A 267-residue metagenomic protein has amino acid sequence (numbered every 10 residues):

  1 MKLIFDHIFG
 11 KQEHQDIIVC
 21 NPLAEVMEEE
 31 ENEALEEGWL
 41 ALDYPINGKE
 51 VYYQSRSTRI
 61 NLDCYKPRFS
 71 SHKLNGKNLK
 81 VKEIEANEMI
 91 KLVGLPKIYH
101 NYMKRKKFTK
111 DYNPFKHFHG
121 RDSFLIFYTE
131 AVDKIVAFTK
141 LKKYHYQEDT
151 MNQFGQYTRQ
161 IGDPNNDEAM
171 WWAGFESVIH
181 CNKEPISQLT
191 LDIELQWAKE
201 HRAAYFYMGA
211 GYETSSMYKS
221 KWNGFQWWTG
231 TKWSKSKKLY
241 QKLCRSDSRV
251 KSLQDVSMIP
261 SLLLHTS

Functional and structural regions predicted by a protein language model:
M1-L79, I84, M208-S267: Terminal substrate-recognition subdomain of acyl/acetyltransferases
H7, D16, T109-Y112, L191: Short secondary-structure boundary micro-motifs
V26, K91-L95, I186, T190: Short amphipathic alpha-helical segments
L40-Y52, P67-K183, W197, E213: A conserved beta-strand-loop-helix scaffold within acyl/acetyltransferase catalytic domains
Q147-V250: Accessory, usually C-terminal, subdomains that scaffold auxiliary metal cofactors
